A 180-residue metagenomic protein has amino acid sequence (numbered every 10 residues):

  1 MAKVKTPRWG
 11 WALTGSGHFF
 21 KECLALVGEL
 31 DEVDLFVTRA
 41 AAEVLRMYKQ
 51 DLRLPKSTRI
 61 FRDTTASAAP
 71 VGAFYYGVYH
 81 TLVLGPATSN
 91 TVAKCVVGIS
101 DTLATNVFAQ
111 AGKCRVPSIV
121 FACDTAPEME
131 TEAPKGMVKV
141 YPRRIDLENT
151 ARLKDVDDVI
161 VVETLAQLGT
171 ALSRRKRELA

Functional and structural regions predicted by a protein language model:
M1-A180: A cross-family phosphate/adenosyl-ligand binding-site feature
